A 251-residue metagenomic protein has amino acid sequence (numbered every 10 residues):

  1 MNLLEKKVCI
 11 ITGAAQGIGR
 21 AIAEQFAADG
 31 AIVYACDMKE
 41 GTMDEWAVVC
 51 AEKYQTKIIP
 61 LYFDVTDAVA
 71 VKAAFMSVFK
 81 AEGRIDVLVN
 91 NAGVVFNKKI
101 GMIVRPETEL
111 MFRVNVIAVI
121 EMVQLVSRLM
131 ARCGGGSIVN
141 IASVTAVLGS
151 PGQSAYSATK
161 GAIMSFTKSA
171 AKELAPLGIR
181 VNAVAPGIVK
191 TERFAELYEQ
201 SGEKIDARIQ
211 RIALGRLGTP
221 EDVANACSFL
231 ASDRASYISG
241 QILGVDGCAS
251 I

Functional and structural regions predicted by a protein language model:
D29-E45: Conserved glycine-rich Rossmann-like NAD(P)H-binding loop of the short-chain dehydrogenase/reductase
K99-I100, E107-F112, R208: Substrate-binding pocket helix/loop in short-chain dehydrogenase/reductase
G101, L148-S154, P176-L177, G215 (+1 more regions): Active-site loop immediately N-terminal to the catalytic Tyr-X3-Lys motif of short-chain dehydrogenase/reductase
V123, T159, T167: Active-site helix of classical SDR
R128, K172-P176, S236: Alpha-helical segment proximal to the catalytic Tyr-Lys
S143: Residue(s) in the substrate-gating loop at a strand-loop-helix junction that position the organic substrate next
L148, S228, S239-I251: Short C-terminal tail/terminal secondary-structure segment of NAD(P)H-dependent dehydrogenase/reductase domains
